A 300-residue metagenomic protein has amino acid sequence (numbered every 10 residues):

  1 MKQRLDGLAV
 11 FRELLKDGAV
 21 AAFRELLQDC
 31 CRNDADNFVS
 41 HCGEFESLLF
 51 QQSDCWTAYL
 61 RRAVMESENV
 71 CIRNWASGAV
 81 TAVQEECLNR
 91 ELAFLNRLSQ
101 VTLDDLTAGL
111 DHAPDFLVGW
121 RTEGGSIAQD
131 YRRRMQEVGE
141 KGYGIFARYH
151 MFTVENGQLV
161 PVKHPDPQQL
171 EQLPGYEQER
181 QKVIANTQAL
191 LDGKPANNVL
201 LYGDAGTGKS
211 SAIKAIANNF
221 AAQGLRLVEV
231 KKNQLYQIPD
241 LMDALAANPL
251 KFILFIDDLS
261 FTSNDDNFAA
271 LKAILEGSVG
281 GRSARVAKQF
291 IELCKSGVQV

Functional and structural regions predicted by a protein language model:
M1-P174, Q178: AAA+ P-loop ATPase mechanoenzymes
M151-P167, A189, G193, G208-K214 (+1 more regions): A short mid-domain helix/strand-loop element embedded in enzyme catalytic domains that forms or borders the active-site
P165-V199: Pre-Walker A (pre-P-loop) alpha-helix and adjacent loop at the N terminus of AAA/AAA+ ATPase modules, a conserved
R180-I184, A221-F252, D265-A269: Short glycine-rich substrate-engagement loop in P-loop NTPases that contacts/grips substrate
K194-A196, Q223-G224, N248-L250, G281-R285: Short loop/turn elements that form and flank the Walker-type P-loop nucleotide-binding site in RecA-like NTPase cores
N198-V230, D243-A246: Walker A/P-loop
D243-A247, T262-V300: Conserved catalytic/switch belt of AAA+ P-loop NTPases
D257-L259: Walker B catalytic acidic pair
